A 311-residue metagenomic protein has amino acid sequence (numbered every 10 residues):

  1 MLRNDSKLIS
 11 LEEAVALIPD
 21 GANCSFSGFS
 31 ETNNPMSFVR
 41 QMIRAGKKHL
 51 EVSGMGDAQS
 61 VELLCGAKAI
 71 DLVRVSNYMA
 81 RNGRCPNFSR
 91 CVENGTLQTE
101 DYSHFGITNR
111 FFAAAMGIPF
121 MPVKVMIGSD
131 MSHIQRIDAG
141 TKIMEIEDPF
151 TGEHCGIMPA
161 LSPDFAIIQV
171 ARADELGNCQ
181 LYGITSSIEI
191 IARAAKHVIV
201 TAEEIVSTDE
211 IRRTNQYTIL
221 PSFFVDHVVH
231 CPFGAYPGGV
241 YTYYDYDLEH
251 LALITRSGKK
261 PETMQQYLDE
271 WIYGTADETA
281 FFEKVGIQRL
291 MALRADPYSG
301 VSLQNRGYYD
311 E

Functional and structural regions predicted by a protein language model:
M1-E311: Conserved alpha/beta enzyme-core scaffold
